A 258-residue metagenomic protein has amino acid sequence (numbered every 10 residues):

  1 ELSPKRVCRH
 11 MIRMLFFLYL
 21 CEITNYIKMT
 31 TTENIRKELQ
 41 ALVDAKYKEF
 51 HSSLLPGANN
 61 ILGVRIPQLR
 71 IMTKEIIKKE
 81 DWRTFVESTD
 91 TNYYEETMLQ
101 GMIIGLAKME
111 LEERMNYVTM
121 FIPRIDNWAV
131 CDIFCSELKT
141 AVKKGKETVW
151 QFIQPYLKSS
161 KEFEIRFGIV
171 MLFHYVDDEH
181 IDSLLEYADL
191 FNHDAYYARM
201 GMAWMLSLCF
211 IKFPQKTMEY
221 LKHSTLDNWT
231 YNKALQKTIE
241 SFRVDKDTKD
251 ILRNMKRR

Functional and structural regions predicted by a protein language model:
L2-V7: Extreme N-terminal basic, low-complexity initiation segments that serve as generic localization/processing leaders
M11-M14: Methionine residue identity
Y19, M29-R258: Alpha-helical scaffold domains
